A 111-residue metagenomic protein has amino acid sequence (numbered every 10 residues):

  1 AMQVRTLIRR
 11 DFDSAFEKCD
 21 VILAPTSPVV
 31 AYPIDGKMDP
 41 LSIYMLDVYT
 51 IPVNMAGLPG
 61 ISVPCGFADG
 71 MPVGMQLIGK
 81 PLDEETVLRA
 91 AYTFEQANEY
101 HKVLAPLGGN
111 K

Functional and structural regions predicted by a protein language model:
A1-M55, L104-N110: Serine-dependent amide/ester hydrolase catalytic core
M2-R10, M55-K111: Structural helix-boundary/capping segments
